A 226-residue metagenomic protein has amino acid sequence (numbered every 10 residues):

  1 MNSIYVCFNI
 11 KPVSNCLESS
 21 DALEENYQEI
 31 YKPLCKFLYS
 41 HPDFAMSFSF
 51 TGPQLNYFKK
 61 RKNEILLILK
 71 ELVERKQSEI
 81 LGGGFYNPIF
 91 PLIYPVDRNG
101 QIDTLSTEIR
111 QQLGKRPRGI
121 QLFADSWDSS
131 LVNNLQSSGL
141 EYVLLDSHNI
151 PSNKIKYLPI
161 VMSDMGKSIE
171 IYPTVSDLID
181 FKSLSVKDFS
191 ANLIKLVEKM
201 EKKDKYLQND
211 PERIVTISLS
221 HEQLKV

Functional and structural regions predicted by a protein language model:
M1-S3, P42-F44, K76, R116-P117 (+4 more regions): Short, well-ordered loop/turn elements at secondary-structure boundaries
N2-N26, S138, G166-V226: Catalytic grooves of carbohydrate-active enzymes
S3-Y94, Q101, R118-L122, E141-S147: Short, well-structured secondary-structure segments
S14-L17, Q54-F58, I89-F90, S126-S130 (+3 more regions): Flexible loop/turn segments at secondary-structure boundaries
K32-P33, K60-R75, P151-S163, D188-K199: Alpha-helical scaffolding within the catalytic cores of extracellular/periplasmic polymer-degrading hydrolases
Q77-N87, K115-Q121, I171-S176, P211 (+1 more regions): Core alpha/beta catalytic barrel or barrel-like domain that forms the active/cofactor pocket in diverse metabolic
P95-A124, K195-S218: CE4/NodB-like, metal-dependent polysaccharide N-deacetylase domain that modifies extracellular/periplasmic N-acetylated
G100-K156, Q223-V226: Catalytic domains of cell-wall/extracellular-matrix polysaccharide-remodeling enzymes, centered on de-N-acetylation
